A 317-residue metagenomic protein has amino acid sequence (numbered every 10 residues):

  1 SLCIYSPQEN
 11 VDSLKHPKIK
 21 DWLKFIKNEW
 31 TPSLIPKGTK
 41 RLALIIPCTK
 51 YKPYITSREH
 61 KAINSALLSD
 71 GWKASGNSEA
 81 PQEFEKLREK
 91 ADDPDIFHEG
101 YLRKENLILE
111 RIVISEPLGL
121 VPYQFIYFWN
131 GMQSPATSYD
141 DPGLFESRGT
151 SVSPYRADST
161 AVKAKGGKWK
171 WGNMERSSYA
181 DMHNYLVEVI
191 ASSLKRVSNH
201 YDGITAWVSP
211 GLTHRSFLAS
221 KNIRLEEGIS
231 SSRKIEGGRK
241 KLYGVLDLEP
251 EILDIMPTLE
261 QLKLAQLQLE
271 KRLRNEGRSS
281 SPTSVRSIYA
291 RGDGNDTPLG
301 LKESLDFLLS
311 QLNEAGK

Functional and structural regions predicted by a protein language model:
S1-Y201, V208-E303, F307-G316: Positively charged, amphipathic N-terminal segments that serve as targeting/anchoring signals
